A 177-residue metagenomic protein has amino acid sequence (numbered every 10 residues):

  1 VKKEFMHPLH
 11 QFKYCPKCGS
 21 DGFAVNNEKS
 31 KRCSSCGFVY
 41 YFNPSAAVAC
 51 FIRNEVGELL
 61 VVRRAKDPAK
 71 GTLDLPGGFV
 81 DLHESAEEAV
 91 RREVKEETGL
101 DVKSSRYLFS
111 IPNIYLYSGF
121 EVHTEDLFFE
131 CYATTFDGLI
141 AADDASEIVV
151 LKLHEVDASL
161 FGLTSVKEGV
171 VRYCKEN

Functional and structural regions predicted by a protein language model:
F5, N54-E96: Conserved Nudix-box catalytic region and its N-terminal flanking loop in Nudix hydrolases and closely related
P8-Y14, K29, A46: Short metal-coordination and nucleic-acid-contact micro-motifs, chiefly zinc-binding Cys/His arrays
C15-C18, C33-C36: Short cysteine-rich clusters marking metal-coordination/redox-active sites
F23-A24, Y41: Short functional micro-motifs and their immediate structural scaffolds
A24-S30: Short linker/helix segments within small regulatory modules
S35-L59, F79: Conserved N-terminal beta-strand and adjoining loop/helix that marks the start of the Nudix/MutT-like hydrolase domain
F109-D137: Active-site-adjacent beta-strand/loop module that shapes the phosphate/pyrophosphate-binding cleft
I140-V170: NUDIX/MutT-family hydrolases
